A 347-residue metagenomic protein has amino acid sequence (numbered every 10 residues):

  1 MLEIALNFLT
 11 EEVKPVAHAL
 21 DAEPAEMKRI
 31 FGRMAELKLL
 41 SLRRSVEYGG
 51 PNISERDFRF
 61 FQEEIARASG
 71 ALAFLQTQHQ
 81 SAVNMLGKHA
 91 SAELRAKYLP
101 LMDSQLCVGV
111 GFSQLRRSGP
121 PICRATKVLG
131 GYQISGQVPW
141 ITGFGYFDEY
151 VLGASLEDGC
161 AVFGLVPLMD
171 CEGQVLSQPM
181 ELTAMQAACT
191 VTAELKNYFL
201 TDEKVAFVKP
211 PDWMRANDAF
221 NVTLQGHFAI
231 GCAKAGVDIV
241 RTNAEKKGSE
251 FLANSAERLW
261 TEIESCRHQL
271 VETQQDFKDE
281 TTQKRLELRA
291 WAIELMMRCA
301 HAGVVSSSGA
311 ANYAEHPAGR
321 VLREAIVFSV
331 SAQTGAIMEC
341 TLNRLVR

Functional and structural regions predicted by a protein language model:
K14-A22, E245, E264-E294, H301-Y313: C-terminal helix-coil-helix/basic helical segment that borders enzyme active sites and/or dimer interfaces and provides
A22-T142: Glycine-rich flavin
F61, I134-G136, L195, A233 (+1 more regions): Buried hydrophobic positions in well-ordered alpha/beta secondary-structure cores of metabolic enzymes
L129-Q133, E149, C160, T190: A generic structural signal for beta-strand entry/edge sites
Q137-D170: DPxDG-like acidic metal-binding loop motif
M180-E264: Glycine-rich beta->alpha junctions and the first turn(s) of the following alpha-helix
G231, E257-E264, L286, A290-M297 (+1 more regions): Generic structural signal for well-ordered, non-transmembrane alpha-helical segments in soluble/cytosolic regions
A310-R347: Glycine-rich phosphate/cofactor-binding loops in nucleotide/flavin-utilizing enzymes
